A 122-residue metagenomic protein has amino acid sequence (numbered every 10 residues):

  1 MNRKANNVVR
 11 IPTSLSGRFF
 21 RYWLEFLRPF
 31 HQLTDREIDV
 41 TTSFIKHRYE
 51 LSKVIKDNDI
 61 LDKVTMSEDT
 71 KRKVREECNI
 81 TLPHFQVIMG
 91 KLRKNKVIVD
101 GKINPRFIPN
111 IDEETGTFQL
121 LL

Functional and structural regions predicted by a protein language model:
M1-H31: Long, low-complexity, charged/polar intrinsically disordered regions in eukaryotic proteins
Q32-L33, I80: Alpha-helical hairpin
L33-D69: Short helix->loop/beta-hairpin flanking segments within DNA-binding domains
D62, N79-I80: Residue-level marker of alpha-helix boundaries and capping positions
E68-R72, G90: Residues within the helices of the helix-turn-helix
R75: The alpha-helix within a helix-turn-helix
I80, F85-R106: A short, conserved structural fragment
K102-L122: Short, cationic-aromatic polyanion-contact patches
